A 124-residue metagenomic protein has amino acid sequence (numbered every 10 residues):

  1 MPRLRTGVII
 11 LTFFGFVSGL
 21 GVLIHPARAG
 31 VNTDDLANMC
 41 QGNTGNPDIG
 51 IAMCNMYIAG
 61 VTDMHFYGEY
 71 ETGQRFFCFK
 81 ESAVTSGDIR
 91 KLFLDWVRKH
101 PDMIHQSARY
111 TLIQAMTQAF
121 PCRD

Functional and structural regions predicted by a protein language model:
M1-T6: N-terminal secretory signal peptides that target proteins for export/translocation
I10-G21: Bacterial N-terminal signal peptides
L20-A29: Sec/Tat signal peptide C-region and signal peptidase I cleavage site
N32-D95, A115: Short N-proximal segments of mature Sec-exported proteins
K91-D124: Short, compact, well-ordered microdomains
